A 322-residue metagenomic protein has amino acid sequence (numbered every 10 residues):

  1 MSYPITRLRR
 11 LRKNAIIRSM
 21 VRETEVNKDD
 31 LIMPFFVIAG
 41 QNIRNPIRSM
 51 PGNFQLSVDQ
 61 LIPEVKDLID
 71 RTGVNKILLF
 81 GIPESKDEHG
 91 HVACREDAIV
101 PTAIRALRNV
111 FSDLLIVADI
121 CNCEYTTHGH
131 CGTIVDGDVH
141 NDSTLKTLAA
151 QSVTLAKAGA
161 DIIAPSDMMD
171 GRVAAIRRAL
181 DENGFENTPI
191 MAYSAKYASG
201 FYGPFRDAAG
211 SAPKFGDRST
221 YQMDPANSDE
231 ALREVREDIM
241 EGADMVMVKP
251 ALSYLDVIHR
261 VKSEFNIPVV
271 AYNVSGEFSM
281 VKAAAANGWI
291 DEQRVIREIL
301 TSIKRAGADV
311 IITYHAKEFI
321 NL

Functional and structural regions predicted by a protein language model:
M1-R22: N-terminal amphipathic/basic leader segments beginning at the initiator methionine
S2-Y3, N14, V26-I32, I38-L322: Alpha/beta enzyme core
